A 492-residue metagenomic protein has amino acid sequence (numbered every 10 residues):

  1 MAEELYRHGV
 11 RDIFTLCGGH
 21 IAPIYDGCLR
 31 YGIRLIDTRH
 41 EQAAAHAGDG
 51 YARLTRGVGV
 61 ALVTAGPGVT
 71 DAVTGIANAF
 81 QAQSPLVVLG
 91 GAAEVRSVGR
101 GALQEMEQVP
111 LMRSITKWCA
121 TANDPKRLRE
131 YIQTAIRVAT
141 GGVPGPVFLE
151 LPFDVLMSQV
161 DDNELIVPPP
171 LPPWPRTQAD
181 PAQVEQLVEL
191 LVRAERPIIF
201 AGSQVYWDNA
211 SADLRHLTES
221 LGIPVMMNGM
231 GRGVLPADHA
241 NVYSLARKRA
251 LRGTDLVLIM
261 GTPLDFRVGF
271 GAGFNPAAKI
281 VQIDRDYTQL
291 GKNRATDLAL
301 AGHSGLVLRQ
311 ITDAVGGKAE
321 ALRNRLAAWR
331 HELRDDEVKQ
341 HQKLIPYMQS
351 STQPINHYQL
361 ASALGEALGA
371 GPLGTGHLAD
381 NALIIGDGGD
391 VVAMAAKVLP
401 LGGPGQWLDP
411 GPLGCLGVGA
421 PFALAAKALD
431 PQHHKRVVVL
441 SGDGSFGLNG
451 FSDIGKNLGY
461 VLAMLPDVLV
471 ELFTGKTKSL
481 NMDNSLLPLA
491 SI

Functional and structural regions predicted by a protein language model:
M1, L16-G19, I24-L29, E332-Q432: Active-site diphosphate/adenylate-binding microenvironment
M1-A321, H434-V438: N-terminal alpha/beta PP-like core and its mobile active-site loop of ThDP/TPP-dependent enzymes
H40, R100-A102, P173-Q186, I355-N356 (+3 more regions): A general structural motif
A43-A44, G68, Q108, V307 (+4 more regions): Catalytic-loop motifs flanking and including active-site residues across diverse enzymes
V69, R129-E130, S203-N209, Q353-Y358 (+1 more regions): Active-site glycine- and acidic-residue-rich loops that bind and position anionic ligands or nucleotide-like cofactors
S97-Q104, L251, G291-N293, A299-A301 (+3 more regions): Thiamine diphosphate
K126, A277-I385, I492: Phosphate/pyrophosphate-binding active-site segments
M260, I283-R285, G386, G442-D443 (+1 more regions): Active-site flanking residues adjacent to catalytic metal/cofactor-binding acidic residues
